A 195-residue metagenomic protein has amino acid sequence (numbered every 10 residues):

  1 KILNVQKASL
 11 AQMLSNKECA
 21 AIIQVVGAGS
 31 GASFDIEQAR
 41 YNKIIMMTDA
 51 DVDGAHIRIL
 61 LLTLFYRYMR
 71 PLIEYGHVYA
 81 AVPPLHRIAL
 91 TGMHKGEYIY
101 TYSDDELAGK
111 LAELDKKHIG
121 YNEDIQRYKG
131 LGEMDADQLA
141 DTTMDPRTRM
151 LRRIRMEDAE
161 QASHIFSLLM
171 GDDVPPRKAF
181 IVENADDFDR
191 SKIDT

Functional and structural regions predicted by a protein language model:
K1-T195: Conserved phosphate-chemistry cores used by DNA topoisomerases
